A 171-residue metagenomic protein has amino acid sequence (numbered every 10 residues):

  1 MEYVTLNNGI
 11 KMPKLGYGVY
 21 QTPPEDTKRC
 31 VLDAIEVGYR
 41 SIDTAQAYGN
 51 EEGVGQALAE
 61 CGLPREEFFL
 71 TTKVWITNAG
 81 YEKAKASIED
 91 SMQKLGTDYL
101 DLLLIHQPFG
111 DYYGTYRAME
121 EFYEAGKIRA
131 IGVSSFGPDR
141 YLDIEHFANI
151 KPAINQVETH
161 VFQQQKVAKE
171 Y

Functional and structural regions predicted by a protein language model:
M1-F68: N-terminal binding-site loop/beta-alpha segment at the start of enzyme catalytic domains that lines or forms
M1-V4, E52-A59, I88-D90, P138-Y141 (+1 more regions): Alpha-helical scaffolding within the catalytic cores of extracellular/periplasmic polymer-degrading hydrolases
Y17, A34, I42, V54 (+7 more regions): Conserved, mostly hydrophobic/aromatic
Y20-T22, A45-A47, K73-T77, I105-P108 (+2 more regions): Active-site beta-loop-alpha junctions enriched in small/polar residues
T22-I35, A79-L95, G114, D139-D143 (+1 more regions): Short, acidic/polar
E60-E67, L95-T97, Y123-K127, F147-K151: Short helix-capping segments at alpha-helix termini
K73-E121: Glycine/small-residue-rich loop that forms an oxyanion/phosphate-binding "nest" at active or ligand-binding sites
Q107-Y171: Beta/alpha (TIM)-barrel catalytic core signal, keyed to glycine-rich beta->alpha loops juxtaposed to Asp/Glu that bind
